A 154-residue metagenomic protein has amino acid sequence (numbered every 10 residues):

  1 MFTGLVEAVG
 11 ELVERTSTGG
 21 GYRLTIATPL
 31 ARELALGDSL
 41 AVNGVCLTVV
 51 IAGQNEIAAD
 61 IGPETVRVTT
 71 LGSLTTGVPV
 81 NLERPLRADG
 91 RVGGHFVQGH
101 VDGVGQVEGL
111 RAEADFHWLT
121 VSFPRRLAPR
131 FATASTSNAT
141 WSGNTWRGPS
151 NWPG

Functional and structural regions predicted by a protein language model:
M1-G154: Conserved loop->alpha-helix
